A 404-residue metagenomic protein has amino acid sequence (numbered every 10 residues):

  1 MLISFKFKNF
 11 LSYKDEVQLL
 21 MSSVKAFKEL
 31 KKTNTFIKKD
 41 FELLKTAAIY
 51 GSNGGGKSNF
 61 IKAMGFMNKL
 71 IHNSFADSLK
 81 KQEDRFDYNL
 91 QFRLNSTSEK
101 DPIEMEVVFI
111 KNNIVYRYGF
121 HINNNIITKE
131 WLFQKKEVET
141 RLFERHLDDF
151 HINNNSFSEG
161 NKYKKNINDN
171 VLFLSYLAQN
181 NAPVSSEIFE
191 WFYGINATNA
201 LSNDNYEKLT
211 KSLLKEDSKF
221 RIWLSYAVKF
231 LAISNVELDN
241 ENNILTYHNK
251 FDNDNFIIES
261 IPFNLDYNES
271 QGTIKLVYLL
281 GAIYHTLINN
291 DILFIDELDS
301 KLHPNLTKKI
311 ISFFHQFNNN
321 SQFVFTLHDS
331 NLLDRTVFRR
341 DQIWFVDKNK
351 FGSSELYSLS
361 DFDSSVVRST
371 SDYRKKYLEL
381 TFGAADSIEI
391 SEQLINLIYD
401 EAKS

Functional and structural regions predicted by a protein language model:
M1-S4, K309-S404: C-terminal lobe/lid and adjacent interdomain/linker elements of RecA-like ASCE P-loop ATPase modules
L2-H72, S404: Pre-Walker A-like glycine/lysine-rich segment at the N-terminus of P-loop NTPase domains
K8, D204-N268, S387, E392-L397 (+1 more regions): Extended helical coiled-coil dimerization/tether regions that scaffold and oligomerize large DNA-maintenance assemblies
F10, E297-L302, S330: Conserved Walker B
K38-E42, A48, S52, K62-R117 (+1 more regions): Conserved P-loop NTP-binding catalytic core
T46-S52, I244-Y284, I292, L298-L302: Conserved ABC ATPase signature
Y116-N240: Electropositive, glycine-dotted interaction segments that contact anionic polymers or phosphate-rich ligands
H303-K308: Short alpha-helix of the ABC ATPase nucleotide-binding domain corresponding to the H-loop/switch region
